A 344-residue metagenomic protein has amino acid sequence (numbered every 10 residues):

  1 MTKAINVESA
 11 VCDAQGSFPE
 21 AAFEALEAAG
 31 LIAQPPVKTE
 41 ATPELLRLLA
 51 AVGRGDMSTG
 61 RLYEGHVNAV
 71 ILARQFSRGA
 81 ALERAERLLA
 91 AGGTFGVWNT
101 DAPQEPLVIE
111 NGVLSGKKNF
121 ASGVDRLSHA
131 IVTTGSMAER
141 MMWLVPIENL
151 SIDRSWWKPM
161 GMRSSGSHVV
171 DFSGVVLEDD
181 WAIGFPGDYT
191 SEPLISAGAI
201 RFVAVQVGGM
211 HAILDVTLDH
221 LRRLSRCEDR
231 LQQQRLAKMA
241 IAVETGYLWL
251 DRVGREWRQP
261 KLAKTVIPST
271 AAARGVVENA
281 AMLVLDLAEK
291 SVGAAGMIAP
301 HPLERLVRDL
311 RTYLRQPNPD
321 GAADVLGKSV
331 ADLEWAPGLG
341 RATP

Functional and structural regions predicted by a protein language model:
N6-A14, R222, T245-V276, D286-M297 (+1 more regions): C-terminal helix-coil-helix/basic helical segment that borders enzyme active sites and/or dimer interfaces and provides
Q15-P19, A41, A81, S225-E228 (+5 more regions): Residue-level recognition of alpha-helical structural elements
F18-A28, I32-R126: Glycine-rich flavin
L114-G116, F172, M210, G246 (+1 more regions): Buried hydrophobic positions in well-ordered alpha/beta secondary-structure cores of metabolic enzymes
F120-I152: A short core secondary-structure module
P159-E244: Glycine-rich beta->alpha junctions and the first turn(s) of the following alpha-helix
G208, A237-E244, A271, G275-M282 (+2 more regions): Generic structural signal for well-ordered, non-transmembrane alpha-helical segments in soluble/cytosolic regions
A295-P344: Glycine-rich phosphate/cofactor-binding loops in nucleotide/flavin-utilizing enzymes
